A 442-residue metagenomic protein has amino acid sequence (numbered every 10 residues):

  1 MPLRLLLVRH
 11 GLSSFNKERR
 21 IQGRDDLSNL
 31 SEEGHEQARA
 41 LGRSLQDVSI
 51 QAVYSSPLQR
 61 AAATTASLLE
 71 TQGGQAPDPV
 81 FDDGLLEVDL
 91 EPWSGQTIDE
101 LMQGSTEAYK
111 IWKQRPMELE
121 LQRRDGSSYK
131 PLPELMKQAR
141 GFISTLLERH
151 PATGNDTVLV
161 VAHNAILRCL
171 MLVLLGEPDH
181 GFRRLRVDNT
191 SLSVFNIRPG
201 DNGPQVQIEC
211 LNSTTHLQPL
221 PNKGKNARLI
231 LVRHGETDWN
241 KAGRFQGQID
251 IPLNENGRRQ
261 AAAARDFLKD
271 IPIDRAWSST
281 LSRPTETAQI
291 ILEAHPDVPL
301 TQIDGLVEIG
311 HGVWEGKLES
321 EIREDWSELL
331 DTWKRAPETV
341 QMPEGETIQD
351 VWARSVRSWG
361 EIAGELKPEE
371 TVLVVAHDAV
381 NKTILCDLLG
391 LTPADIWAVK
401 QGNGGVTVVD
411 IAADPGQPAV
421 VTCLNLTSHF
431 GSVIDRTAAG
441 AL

Functional and structural regions predicted by a protein language model:
M1-L3, E91-E100, G154-D156, L172-E236 (+7 more regions): Acidic, low-complexity terminal tails and accessory targeting/binding regions of phosphate-metabolizing enzymes
P2, R39-K110, A262-D331: Phosphate-coordination/substrate-recognition cap region in phosphate-metabolizing enzymes
H10, G34, H163, H234 (+2 more regions): Short, conserved phosphate/pyrophosphate- and ester-handling motifs at nucleotide-, phospho-/glycolipid
L12-A63, D125-A139, D238-E293, E338-S358: Loop-to-helix element that buttresses phosphate recognition and phosphoryl-transfer chemistry
S13, I166-L167, T237, V380-N381: Short active-site segment of divalent metal-dependent hydrolases/proteases that encodes the spacing between
E36-R39, R43, P57, G73-A76 (+6 more regions): Extended, hydrophobic interaction surfaces within ordered domains
S56-L58, G84, A139, V161-A165 (+2 more regions): Short, well-ordered beta-to-alpha junction loops that form the rim of enzyme active sites and present histidine/acidic
Y109-D125, T215, L220-R228, T332-M342 (+1 more regions): Extended, charge-rich low-complexity interaction segments
